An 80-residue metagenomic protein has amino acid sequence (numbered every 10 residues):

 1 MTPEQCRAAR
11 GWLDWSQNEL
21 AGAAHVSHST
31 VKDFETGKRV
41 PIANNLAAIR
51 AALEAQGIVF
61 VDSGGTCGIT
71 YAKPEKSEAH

Functional and structural regions predicted by a protein language model:
E4-E19: Short basic helix-loop element that most often maps to the first helix and adjoining turn of HTH DNA-binding modules
A8, G22, D33, A51: DNA-binding alpha-helical recognition surfaces that contact promoter or target DNA
L13, I42-N45: Short, conserved glycine- and acidic-residue-centered signature motifs in active-site or ligand-binding loops
E19, E35, E54: Acidic-residue sensor for enzyme active/binding pockets
H25, N44-V61: DNA major-groove recognition helix of helix-turn-helix/homeodomain DNA-binding modules
H25-P41: Recognition helix of helix-turn-helix/homeodomain-like DNA-binding domains that insert into the DNA major groove
I58-H80: Helix-turn-helix/homeodomain-like alpha-helical modules used for DNA recognition and transcription-factor dimerization
